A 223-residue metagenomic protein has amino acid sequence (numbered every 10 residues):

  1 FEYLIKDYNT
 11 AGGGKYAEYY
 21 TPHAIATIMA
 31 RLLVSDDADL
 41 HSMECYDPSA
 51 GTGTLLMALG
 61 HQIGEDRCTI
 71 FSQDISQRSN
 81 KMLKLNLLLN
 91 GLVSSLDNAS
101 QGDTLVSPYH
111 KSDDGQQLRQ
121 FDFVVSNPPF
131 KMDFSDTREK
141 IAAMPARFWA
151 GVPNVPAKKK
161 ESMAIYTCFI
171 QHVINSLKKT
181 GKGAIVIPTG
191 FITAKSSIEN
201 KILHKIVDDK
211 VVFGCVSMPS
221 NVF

Functional and structural regions predicted by a protein language model:
F1-N9: Long recognition/docking surfaces used for binding and targeting
I5-K6, V34, K178, D208: Residues at helix-coil transition
A11, E18, D113-Q116, I174-S176 (+1 more regions): Replace "in large, NTP-powered and nucleic-acid-processing enzymes" with "in large, NTP-powered factors and other
K15-S126, K131-A142, I187-G190, K201-V212: Conserved S-adenosyl-L-methionine
M29, V155-V222: Conserved Class I SAM-dependent methyltransferase catalytic core
C68-F71, W149-P156, M218-P219: Short beta-alpha connecting loops at secondary-structure transitions that line or flank enzyme active sites
F130-K159, I165-C168: Phosphate-sensing "switch" segment of ASCE/P-loop ATPases
